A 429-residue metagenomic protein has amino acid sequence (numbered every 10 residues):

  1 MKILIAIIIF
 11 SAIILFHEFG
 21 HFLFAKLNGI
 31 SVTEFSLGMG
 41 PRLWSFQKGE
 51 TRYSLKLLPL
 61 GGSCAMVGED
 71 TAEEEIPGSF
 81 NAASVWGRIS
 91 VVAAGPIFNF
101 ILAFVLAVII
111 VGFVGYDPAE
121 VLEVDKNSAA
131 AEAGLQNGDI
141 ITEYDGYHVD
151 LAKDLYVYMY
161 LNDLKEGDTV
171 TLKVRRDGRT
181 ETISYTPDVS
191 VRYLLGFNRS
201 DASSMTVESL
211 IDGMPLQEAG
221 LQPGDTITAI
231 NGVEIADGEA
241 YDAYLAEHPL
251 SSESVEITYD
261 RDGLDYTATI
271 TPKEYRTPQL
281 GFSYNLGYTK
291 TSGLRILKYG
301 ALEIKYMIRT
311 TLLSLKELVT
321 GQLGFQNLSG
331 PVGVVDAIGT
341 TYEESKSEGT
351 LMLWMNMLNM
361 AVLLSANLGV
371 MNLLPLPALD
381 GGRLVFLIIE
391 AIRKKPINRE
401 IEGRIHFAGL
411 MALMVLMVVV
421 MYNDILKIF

Functional and structural regions predicted by a protein language model:
K2-E75, M371-R393: Small-residue-rich helix-interface/hinge motifs
F10-I14, A65, N99, A103 (+2 more regions): Alpha-helical transmembrane segments of multi-pass membrane proteins
N28-G29, T33, V114-E132, Q136: Alpha-helical transmembrane signal-anchor/signal-peptide segments
G49, L60, N137-I140, E166 (+1 more regions): Short, flexible surface segments
L58-K126, A408: Internal alpha-helical transmembrane segments
S79-A83, L194-E218, T226, V233-E234 (+4 more regions): Functional transmembrane alpha-helices
I89-L122, V157-L161, K165-I211, Q217 (+3 more regions): PDZ/PDZ-like peptide-tail recognition elements
A131-K153, L216-A240, I304: Conserved PDZ fold ligand-binding element
